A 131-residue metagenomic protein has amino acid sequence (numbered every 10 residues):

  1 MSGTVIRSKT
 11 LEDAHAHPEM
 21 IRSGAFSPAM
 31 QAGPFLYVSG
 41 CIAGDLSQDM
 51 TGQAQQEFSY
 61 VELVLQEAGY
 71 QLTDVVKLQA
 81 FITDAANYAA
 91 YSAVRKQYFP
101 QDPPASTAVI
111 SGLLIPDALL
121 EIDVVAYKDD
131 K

Functional and structural regions predicted by a protein language model:
M1-V76, I82-K131: N-terminal presequence-like segments and the immediate start of the first folded domain
